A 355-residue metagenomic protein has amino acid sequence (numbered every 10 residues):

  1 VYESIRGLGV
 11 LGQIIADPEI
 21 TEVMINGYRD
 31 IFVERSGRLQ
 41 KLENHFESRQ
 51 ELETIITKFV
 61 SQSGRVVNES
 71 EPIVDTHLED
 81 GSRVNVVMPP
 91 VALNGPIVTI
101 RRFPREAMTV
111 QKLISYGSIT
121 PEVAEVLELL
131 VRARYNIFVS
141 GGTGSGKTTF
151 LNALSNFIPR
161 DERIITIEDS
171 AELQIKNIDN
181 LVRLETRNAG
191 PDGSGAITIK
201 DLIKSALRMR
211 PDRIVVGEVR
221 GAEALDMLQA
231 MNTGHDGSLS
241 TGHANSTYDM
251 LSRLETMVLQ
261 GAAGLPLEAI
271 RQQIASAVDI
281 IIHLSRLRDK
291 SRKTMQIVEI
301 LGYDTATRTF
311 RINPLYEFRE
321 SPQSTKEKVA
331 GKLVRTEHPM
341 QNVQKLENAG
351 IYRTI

Functional and structural regions predicted by a protein language model:
R6-D17, F59-H77, E162, G261-E268 (+1 more regions): Active-site phosphate-binding and catalytic loops of NTP-dependent enzymes
D17, I25, D30-A133: P-loop NTP-binding catalytic core
P104-S115, R132, N152, N156-K204 (+1 more regions): P-loop NTPase switch/communication element
V139: Hydrophobic anchor at the beta1->P-loop junction of P-loop NTPases
G144: Walker A (P-loop) phosphate-binding loop of P-loop NTPases
K147: Conserved lysine of the Walker
E168, Q174-V182, A206-T305: Conserved P-loop NTPase nucleotide-binding/switch module
K290-I355: NTP-binding/hydrolysis catalytic cores, primarily Walker-type P-loop NTPases
